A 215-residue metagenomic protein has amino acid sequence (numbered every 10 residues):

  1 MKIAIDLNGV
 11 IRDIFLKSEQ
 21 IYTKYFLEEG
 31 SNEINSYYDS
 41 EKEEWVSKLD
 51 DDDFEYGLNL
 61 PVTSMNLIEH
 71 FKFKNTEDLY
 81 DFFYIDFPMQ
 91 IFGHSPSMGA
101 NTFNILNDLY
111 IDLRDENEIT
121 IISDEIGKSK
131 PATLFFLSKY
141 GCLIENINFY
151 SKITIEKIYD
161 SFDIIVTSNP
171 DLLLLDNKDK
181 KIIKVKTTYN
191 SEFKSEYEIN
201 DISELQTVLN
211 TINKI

Functional and structural regions predicted by a protein language model:
M1, N8, E145, D163 (+1 more regions): Conserved acidic residues
M1-K74: Active-site neighborhood of HAD-like aspartate-dependent phosphohydrolases
I68-T120, K128-P131: Short, acidic loop-to-helix structural element flanking the phosphoryl-transfer center in phosphate-processing enzymes
D124-L174: Substrate-recognition "cap/lid" segment bordering the active-site pocket of phosphatases
I147-S151, Y197-T207: Short acidic-hydrophobic, aromatic-tinged amphipathic segments that line or gate anion-handling sites
E156-Y159, S191-E198, V208-N210: Short, charged, surface-exposed secondary-structure boundary motifs
I164-D201: Acidic, Mg2+-coordinating phosphoryl-transfer loop and its flanking beta/alpha structural elements, shared across
